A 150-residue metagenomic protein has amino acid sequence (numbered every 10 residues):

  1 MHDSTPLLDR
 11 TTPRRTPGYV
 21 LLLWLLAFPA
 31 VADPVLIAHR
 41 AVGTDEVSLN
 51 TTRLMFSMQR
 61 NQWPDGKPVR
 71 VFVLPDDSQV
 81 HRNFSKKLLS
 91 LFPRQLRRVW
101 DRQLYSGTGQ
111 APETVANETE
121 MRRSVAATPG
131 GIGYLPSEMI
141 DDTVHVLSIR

Functional and structural regions predicted by a protein language model:
M1-R14: N-terminal secretory signal peptides that target proteins for export/translocation
D9, L21, H145-L147: N-terminal non-cleavable signal-anchor helices
R15-L23: Sec-dependent signal peptide recognition, specifically the positively charged N-region followed immediately by
A27-P29: N-terminal signal peptide c-region/cleavage motif recognized by signal peptidases
D33-R150: Exported/periplasmic ABC-transporter solute-binding proteins
